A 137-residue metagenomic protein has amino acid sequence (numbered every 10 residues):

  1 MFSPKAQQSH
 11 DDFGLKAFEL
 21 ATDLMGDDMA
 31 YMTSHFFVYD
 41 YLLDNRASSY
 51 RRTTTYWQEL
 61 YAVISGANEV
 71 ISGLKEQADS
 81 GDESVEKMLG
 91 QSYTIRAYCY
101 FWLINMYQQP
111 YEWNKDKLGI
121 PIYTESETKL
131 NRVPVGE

Functional and structural regions predicted by a protein language model:
M1-L20: Acidic, glycine-rich segments characteristic of secretory precursors and extracytoplasmic regions
F2-Q8, M32-Y39: Non-catalytic effector/regulatory segments
P4-Q8, D27, V70-Q77: Generic N-terminal helix/loop capping motif
A17-F36: Active-site substrate-recognition loop segments, prototypically the cytochrome P450 B′-helix/B-C loop
F18-D23, K87-M88, T94-I95, Y123: Acidic helix-start/capping segments at beta-turn-to-alpha-helix junctions
T33-Y107, V133-G136: Conserved, well-structured interaction surfaces
M106-E137: Short coil/linker segments at helix-helix boundaries
